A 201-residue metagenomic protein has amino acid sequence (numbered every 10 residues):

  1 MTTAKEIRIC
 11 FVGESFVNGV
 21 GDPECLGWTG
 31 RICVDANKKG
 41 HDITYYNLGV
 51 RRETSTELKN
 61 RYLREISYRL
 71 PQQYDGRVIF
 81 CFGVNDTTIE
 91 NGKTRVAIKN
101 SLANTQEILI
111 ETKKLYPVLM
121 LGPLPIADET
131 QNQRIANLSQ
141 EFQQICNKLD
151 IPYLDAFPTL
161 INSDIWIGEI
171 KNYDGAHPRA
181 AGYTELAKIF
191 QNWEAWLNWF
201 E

Functional and structural regions predicted by a protein language model:
M1-R51, T56-E57, L63-Q73: Serine-esterase "nucleophile elbow" of acetyl-processing enzymes
T3-A4, N60-E201: Alpha-helical cap/lid subdomain in secreted, periplasmic, or secretory-pathway luminal O-acyl-processing enzymes
